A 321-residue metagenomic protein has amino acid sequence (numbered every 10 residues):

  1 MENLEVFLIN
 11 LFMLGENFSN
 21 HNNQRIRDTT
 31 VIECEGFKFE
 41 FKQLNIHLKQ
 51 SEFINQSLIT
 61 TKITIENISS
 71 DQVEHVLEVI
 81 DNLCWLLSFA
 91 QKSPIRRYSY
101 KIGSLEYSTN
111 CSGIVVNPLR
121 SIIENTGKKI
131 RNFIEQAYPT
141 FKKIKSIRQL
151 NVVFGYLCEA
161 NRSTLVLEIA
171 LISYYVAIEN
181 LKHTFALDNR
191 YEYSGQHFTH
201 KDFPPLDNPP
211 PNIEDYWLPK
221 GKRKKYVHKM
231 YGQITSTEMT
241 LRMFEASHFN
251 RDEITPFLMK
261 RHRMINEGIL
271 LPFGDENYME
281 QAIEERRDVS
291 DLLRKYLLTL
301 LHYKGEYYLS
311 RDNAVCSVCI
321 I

Functional and structural regions predicted by a protein language model:
M1-G155, N161-V166, M279-C316: Charged, non-catalytic interaction/linker regions at domain boundaries that couple catalytic cores to substrate
R120-I321: Amphipathic, oligomerization/interface secondary-structure segments
